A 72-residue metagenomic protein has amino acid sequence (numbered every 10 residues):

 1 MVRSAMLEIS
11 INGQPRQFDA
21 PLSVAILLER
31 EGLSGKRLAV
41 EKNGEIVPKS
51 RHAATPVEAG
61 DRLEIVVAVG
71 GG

Functional and structural regions predicted by a protein language model:
M1-G71: Ubiquitin-like/PB1-type beta-grasp interaction modules and other compact soluble beta-rich domains
